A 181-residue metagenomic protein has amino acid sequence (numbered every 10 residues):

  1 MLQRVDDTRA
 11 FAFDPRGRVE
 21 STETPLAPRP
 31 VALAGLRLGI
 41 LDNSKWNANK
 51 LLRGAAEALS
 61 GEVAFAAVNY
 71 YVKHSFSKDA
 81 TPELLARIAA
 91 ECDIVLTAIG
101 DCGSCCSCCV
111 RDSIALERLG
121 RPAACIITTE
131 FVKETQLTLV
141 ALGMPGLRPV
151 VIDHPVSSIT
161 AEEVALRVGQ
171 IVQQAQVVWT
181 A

Functional and structural regions predicted by a protein language model:
M1-G17: Helix-enriched interaction subdomains in cytosolic or periplasmic regions, typified by TIR/SEFIR signaling/NADase cores
E23, S75-A86, V164-A165: Structural motif
L36, I40-E57: Glycine-rich phosphate/diphosphate-binding loop of Rossmann-like nucleotide-binding domains
G61-H74, G146-D153: Short beta-strand elements in bilobed, periplasmic/extracellular small-molecule ligand-binding domains
T81-D93, D112, I171: Short, well-structured alpha-helical segments in soluble
V110, R118, V132-P145: Active-site-proximal loop->helix
V150-A181: A charged, well-structured terminal subsegment
